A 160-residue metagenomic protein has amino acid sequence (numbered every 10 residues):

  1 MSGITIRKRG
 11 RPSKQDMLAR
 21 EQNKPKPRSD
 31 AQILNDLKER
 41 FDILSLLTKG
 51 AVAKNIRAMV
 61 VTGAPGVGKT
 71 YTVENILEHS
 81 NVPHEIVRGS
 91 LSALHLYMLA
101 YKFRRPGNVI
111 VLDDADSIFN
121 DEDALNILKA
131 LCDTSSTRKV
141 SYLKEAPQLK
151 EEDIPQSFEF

Functional and structural regions predicted by a protein language model:
S2-E21: Arg/Lys-rich, glycine/proline-spaced intrinsically disordered segments in nuclear chromatin/transcription regulators
E21-K54: N-terminal pre-Walker A segment at the start of P-loop NTPase domains
A53-V73: Walker A/P-loop nucleotide-binding motif
R57-M59, N108-L112: Generic beta-sheet signal
T70-V82: P-loop NTPase Walker A phosphate-binding motif
H79-N108, D116-D121: AAA+/P-loop NTPase substrate/partner-engagement loops
P106-I110, S157-F160: Loop/turn-to-beta-strand initiation segments
N120-F160: Conserved catalytic/switch belt of AAA+ P-loop NTPases
